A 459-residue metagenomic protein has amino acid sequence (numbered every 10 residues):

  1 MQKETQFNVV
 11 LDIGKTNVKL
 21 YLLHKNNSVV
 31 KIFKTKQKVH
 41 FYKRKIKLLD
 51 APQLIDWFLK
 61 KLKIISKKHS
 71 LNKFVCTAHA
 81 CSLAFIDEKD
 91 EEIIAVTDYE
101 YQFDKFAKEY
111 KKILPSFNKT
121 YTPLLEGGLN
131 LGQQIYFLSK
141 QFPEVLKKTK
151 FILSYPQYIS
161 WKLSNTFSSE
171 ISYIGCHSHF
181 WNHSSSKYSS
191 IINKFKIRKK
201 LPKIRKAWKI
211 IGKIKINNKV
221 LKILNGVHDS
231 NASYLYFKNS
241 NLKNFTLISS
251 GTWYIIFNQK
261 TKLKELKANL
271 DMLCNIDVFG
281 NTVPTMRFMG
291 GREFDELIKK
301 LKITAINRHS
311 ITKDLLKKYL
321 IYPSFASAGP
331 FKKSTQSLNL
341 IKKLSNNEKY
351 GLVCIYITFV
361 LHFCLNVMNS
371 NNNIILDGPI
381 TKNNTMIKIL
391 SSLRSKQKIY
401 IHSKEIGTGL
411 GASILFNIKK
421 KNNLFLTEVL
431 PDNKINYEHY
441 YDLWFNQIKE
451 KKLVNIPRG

Functional and structural regions predicted by a protein language model:
M1-A95, K148, K203, K219-N225 (+4 more regions): N-terminal glycine/serine-rich phosphate-binding loop of ATP-dependent small-molecule kinases, especially carbohydrate
Q2, K19, K111-L124, N130-K150 (+5 more regions): Active-site core segments that coordinate phosphate-bearing ligands/cofactors across diverse enzyme families
K34-H40, T97-D104, T252-Y254, S403-G407: Short, acidic/turn-prone active-site loops that include or flank metal/cofactor- and phosphate-binding residues
K68-L131: Active-site phosphate-binding/coordination module
F74, S169-G175: Nucleotide/phosphate-binding loop and acidic/charged catalytic motifs in nucleotide-binding or -utilizing enzymes
I93, Y173-F180: Glycine-rich phosphate-binding loop of ATP-grasp-fold ATP-dependent ligases
N193-K209: A conserved helix-loop-beta module that forms one wall/lid of the active-site cleft in ATP-utilizing catalytic domains
